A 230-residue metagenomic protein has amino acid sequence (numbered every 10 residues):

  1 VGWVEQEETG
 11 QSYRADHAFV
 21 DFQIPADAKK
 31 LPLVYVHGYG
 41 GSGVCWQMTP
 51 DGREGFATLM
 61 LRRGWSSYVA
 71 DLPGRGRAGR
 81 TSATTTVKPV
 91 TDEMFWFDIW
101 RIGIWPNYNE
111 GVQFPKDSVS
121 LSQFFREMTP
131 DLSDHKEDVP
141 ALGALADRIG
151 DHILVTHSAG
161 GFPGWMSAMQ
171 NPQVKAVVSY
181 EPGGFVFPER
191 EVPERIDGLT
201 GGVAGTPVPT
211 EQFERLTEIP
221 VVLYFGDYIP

Functional and structural regions predicted by a protein language model:
V1-A28: N-terminal cap/lid segment of alpha/beta-hydrolase-fold proteins
K30-Y39: Short beta-strand element of the alpha/beta-hydrolase
G40-M48, S67: Serine-hydrolase catalytic-loop signature spanning alpha/beta hydrolases and amidase-signature enzymes
R53-R80: Conserved alpha/beta-hydrolase
N109, Q123, T129-I153: Conserved acidic catalytic loop of the alpha/beta-hydrolase fold
L154-V155, V177: Conserved alpha/beta-hydrolase fold motif
V155-G164: Gly/Ala-rich beta-loop-alpha elbow adjacent to hydrolase catalytic centers
P182-P230: The feature captures the conserved acid-bearing segment of alpha/beta-hydrolase catalytic domains
